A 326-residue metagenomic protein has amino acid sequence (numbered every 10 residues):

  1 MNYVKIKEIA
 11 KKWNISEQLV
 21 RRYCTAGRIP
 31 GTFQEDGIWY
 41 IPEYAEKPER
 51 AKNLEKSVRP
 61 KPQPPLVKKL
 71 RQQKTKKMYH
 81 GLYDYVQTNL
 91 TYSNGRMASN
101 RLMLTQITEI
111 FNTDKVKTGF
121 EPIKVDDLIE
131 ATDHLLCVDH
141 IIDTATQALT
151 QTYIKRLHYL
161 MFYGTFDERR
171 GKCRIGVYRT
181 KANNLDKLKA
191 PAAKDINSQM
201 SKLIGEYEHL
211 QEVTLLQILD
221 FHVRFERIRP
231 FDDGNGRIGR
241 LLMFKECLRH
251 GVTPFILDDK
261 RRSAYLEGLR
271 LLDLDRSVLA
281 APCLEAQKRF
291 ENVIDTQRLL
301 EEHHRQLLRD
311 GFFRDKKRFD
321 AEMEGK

Functional and structural regions predicted by a protein language model:
M1-P30, Q34-K326: FIC/Doc superfamily catalytic core
